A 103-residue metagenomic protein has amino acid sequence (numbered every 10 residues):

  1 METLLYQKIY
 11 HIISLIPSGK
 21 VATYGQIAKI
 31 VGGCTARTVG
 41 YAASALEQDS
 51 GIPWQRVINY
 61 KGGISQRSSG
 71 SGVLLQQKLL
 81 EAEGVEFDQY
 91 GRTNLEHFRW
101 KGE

Functional and structural regions predicted by a protein language model:
M1-E103: Nucleic acid-binding interface residues in structured DNA/RNA-binding domains, emphasizing the DNA-engaging scaffolds
